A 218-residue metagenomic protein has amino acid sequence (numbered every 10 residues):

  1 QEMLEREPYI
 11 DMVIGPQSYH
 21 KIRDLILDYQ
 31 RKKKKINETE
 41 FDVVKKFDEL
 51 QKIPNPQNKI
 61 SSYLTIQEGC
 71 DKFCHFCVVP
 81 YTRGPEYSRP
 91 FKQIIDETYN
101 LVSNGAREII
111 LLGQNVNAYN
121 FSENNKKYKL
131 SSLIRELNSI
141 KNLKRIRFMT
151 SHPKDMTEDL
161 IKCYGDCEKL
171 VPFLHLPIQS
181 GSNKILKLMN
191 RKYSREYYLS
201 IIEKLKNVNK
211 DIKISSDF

Functional and structural regions predicted by a protein language model:
Q1-Y119, L174, E196-N207: Proteins enriched for Cys/Gly/acidic motifs involved in redox and nucleic-acid/cofactor modification
S103-F218: Conserved SAM/AdoMet-binding glycine-rich loop
